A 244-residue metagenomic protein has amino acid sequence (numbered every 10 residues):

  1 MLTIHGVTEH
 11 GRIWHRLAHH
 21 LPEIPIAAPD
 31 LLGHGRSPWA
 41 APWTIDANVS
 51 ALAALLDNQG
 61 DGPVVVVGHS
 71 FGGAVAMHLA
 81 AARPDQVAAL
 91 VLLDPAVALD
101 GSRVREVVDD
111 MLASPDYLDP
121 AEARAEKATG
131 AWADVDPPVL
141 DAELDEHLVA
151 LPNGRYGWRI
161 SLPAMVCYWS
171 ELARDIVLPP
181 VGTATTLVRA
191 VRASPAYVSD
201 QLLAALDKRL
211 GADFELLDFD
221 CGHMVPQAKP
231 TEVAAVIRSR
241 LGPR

Functional and structural regions predicted by a protein language model:
M1-P38: Conserved HGGG/HGGXW glycine-rich cap/lid loop of the alpha/beta-hydrolase fold
R16, H78-A82: Active-site signature of alpha/beta-hydrolase-fold catalytic machinery across serine- and Asp/Cys-nucleophile hydrolases
P25-V67, A235: Active-site loop/oxyanion-hole signature of alpha/beta-hydrolase fold enzymes
G68, G72, A76: Gly/Ala-rich beta-loop-alpha elbow adjacent to hydrolase catalytic centers
A81, A88-P120: Flexible "cap/lid" loop of the alpha/beta hydrolase fold
L118-A173: Conserved alpha/beta-hydrolase catalytic His-Asp/Glu region
A184-C221: Conserved loop-alpha-helix segment in the C-terminal half of the alpha/beta-hydrolase fold that carries the catalytic
F219-P230: Catalytic histidine-centered segment of alpha/beta-hydrolase-like enzymes
